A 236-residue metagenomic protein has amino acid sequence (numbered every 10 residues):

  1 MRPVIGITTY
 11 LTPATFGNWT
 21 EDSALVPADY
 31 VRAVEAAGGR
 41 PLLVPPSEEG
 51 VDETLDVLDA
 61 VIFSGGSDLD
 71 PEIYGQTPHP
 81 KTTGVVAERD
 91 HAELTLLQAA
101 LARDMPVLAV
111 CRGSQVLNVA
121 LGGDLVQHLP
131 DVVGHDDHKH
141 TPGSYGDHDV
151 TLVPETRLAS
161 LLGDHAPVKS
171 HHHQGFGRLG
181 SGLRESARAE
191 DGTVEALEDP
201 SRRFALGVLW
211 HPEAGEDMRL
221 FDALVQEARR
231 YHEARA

Functional and structural regions predicted by a protein language model:
M1-L108, V119-L121, V126, P130-L161 (+6 more regions): N-terminal beta1-alpha1 cap of cysteine-dependent amidohydrolase-like domains
C111: Conserved G/P- and acidic residue-centered "switch" motifs that form tight phosphate/ATP-binding loops in soluble
L206-L209: Active-site-proximal beta-strand elements of phosphoester/diester hydrolases
